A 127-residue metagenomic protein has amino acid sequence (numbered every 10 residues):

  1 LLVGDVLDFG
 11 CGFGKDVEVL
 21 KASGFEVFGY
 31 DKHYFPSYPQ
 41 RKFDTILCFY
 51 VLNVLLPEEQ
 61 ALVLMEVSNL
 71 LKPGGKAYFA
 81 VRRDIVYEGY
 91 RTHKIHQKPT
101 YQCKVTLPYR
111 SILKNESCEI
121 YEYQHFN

Functional and structural regions predicted by a protein language model:
L1-R41, E66, K76-N127: Class I (Rossmann-like) S-adenosyl-L-methionine-dependent methyltransferase catalytic domain, capturing the SAM-binding
L47: A conserved beta-strand element that flanks and buttresses the S-adenosyl-L-methionine
Y50-V51: Short catalytic micro-motifs in class I SAM-dependent methyltransferases
E59-Q60, R91: Short amphipathic alpha-helical segments
A61-P73: A short glycine-rich, Lys/Arg-flanked "PGG" loop and its adjoining helix->strand segment in the class I
